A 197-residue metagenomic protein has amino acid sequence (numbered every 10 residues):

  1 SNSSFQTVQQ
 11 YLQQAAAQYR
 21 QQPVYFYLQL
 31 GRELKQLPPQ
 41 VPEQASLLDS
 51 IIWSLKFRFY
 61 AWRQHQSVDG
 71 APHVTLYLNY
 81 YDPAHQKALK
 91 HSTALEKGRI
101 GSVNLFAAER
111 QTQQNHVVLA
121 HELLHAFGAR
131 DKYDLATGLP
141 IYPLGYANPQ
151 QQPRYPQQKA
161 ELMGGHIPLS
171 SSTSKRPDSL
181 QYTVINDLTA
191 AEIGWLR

Functional and structural regions predicted by a protein language model:
S1-D69: Propeptide-to-catalytic entry region of secreted or membrane-anchored zinc metalloproteases
S4, V8, N115-L119, L123 (+2 more regions): Stable alpha-helical elements in mature extracytoplasmic
T7-Q18, L123-A126, R130, L169: Structured segments of extracytoplasmic/periplasmic soluble domains in secreted or envelope-associated proteins
L12-A17, Y60-Q66, Q86-S92, L144-P153: Intrinsically disordered, low-complexity boundary segments flanking structured domains
Y25-E43, H121-P140, S172-Y182: A broadly tuned preference for mixed-charge, low-complexity surface segments
G31-E33, Y81, A108, I167-P168: Residues that form or immediately flank small-molecule/cofactor binding pockets and catalytic motifs
A61-A136: Active-site-proximal segment of zinc-dependent metalloprotease catalytic domains
S92-E96, G101, F106-R110, G138-R197: Metalloprotease/metallohydrolase-associated module, dominated by Zn2+-dependent proteases
